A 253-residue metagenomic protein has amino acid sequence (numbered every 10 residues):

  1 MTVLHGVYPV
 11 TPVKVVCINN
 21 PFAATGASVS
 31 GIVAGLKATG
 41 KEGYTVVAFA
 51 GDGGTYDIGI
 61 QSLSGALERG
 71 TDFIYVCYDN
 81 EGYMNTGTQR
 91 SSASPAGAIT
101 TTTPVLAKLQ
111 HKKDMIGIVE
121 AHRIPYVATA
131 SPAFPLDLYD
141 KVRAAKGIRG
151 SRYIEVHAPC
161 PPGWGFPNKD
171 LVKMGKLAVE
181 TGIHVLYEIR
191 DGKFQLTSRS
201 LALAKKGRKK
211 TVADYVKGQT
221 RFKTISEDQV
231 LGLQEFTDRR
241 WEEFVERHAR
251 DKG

Functional and structural regions predicted by a protein language model:
M1-Y75, S92-P95, V105-L109: Cofactor-binding active-site loop characterized by glycine-rich and histidine/acidic residues
V10, L63-A66, S91-S92, R143-G147 (+1 more regions): Short, solvent-exposed amphipathic alpha-helical segments in soluble enzyme and RNA/protein-processing domains
A34-A38, E68-T71, E81, T88 (+3 more regions): Generic secondary-structure signature for well-ordered alpha-helical cores
C77, A128-A130, Y153-H157: Short, conserved beta-strand edge motifs with alternating hydrophobic and charged residues
N80-N85, S92, P161-G163: Short gly/pro/ser/thr-enriched loop/turn and capping motifs at secondary-structure boundaries
S91-G147: Conserved thiamine diphosphate
R149-Y153, G182-H184: Active-site lining segments that contact anionic ligands and/or coordinate catalytic metals
C160-G253: Flexible, low-complexity linker and terminal segments
